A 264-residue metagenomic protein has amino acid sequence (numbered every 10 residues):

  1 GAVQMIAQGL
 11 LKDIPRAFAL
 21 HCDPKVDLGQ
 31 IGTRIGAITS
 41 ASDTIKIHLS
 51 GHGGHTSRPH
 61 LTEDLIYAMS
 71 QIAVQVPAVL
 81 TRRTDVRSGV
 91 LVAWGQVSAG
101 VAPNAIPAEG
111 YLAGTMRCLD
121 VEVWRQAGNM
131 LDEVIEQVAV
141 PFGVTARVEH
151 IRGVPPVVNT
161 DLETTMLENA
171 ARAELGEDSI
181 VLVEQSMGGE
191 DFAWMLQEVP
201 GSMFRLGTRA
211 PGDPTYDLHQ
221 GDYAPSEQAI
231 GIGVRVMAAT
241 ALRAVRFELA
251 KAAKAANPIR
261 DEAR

Functional and structural regions predicted by a protein language model:
G1-P107, G189-E190: Histidine/acidic-residue-rich, glycine-tolerant segments that coordinate divalent metal ions
Y67-R264: Metal-dependent amide/peptide-bond hydrolase catalytic core, centered on the "pita-bread" metallohydrolase fold
